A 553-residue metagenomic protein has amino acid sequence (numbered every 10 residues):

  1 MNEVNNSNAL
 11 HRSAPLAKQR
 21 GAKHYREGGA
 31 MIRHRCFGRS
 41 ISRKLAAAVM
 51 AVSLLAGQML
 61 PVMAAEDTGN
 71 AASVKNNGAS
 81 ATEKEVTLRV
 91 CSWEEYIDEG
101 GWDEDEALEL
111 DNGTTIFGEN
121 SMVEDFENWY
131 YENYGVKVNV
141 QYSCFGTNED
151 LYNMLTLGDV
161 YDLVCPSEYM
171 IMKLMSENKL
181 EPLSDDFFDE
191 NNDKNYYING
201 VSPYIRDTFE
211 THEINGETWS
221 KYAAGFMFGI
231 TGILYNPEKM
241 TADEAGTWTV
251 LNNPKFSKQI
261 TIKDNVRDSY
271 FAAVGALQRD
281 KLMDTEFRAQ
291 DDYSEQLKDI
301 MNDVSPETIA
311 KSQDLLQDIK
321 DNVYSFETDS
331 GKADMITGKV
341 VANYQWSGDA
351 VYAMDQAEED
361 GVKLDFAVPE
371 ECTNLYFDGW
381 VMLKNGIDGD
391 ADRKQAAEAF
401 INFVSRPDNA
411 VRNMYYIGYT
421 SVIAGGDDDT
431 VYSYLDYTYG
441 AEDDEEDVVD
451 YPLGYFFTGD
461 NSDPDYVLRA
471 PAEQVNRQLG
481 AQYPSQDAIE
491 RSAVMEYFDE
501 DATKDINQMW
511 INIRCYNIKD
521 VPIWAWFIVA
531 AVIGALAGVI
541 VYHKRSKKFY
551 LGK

Functional and structural regions predicted by a protein language model:
A48-G57: Bacterial N-terminal signal peptides
A56-K75, H543: Sec-dependent signal peptide cleavage junction
G69, V74-K173, E177: Early extracytoplasmic/lumenal segment of secretory-pathway proteins
R89-D105, N112-E119, Y169-K339: Extracytoplasmic ligand-binding site segments that recognize negatively charged/polar headgroups
L174-L183, E217-S220, A353-V368, D444: Ligand-binding "clamshell"
D321-G389: Extracytoplasmic/periplasmic substrate-binding proteins
M382-Y483, P522, I533-L536: Mature extracytoplasmic/periplasmic domains
T458-K553: Conserved C-terminal helix/tail region of periplasmic/extracytoplasmic solute-binding proteins
